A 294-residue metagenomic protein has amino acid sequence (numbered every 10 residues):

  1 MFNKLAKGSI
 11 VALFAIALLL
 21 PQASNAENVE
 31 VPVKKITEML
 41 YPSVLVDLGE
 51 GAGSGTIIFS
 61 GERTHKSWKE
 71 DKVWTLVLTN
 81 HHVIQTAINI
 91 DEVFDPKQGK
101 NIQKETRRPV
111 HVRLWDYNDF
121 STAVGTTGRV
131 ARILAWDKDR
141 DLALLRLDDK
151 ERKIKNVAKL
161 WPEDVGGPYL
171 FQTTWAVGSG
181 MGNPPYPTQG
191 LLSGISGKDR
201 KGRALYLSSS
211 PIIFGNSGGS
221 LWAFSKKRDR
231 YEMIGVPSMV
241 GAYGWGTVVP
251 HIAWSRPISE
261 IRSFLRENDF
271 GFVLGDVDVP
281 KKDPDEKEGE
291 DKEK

Functional and structural regions predicted by a protein language model:
M1-V11: Bacterial N-terminal signal peptides that target proteins for export
V11-L19: Bacterial N-terminal signal peptides
N28-I36, I88-V112, Y117, M233-K294: C-terminal cap/linker of serine protease catalytic domains
V31-P32, S43-L76, V248, I252: A conserved glycine-rich beta-strand in the N-terminal activation segment of trypsin-fold
K34-K35, G53-T56, G61, K66-W68 (+3 more regions): Active-site substrate-binding loop(s) of clan PA
M39-S43, E50-G53, E70-W74, L78 (+6 more regions): Extracytoplasmic
P42-L45, W74-N80, G167-M181, S208 (+2 more regions): Active-site-proximal beta-strands of protease catalytic cores
T126, R132-A135, N156-Y206, I212-G218 (+1 more regions): Flexible, gly/ser-rich surface segments that form the specificity/activation loops bordering the active-site cleft
